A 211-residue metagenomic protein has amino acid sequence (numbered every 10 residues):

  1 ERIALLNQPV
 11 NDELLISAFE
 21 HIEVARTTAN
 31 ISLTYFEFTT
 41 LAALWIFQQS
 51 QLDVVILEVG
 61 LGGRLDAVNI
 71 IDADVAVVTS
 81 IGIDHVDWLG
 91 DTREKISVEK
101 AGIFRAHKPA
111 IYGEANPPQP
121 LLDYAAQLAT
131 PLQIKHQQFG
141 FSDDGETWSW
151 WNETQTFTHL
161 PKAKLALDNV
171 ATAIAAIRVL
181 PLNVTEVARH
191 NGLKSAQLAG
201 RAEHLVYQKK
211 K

Functional and structural regions predicted by a protein language model:
E1-I71, D87-L89: ATP-dependent carboxylate-amine ligase catalytic core
P9-L14, T154-L160: Short amphipathic beta-strand/extended segments with alternating polar/hydrophobic composition
A18-H21, A25, Y124, G192 (+1 more regions): Residues that form generic nucleotide/phosphate-binding pockets
I31, Q51-E58, A73-F157, K164 (+1 more regions): Acidic, Mg2+-coordinating active-site environments of NTP-dependent enzymes
T34, A196-L198: Short, basic and Ser/Thr-rich N-terminal targeting/leader segments
T39, G60, E114-N116, Q197: Short beta->alpha linker loops
E153-Q155, L205-K211: Beta-strand-turn-beta hairpins that frame and shape the catalytic cleft of phosphate-ester-processing enzymes
